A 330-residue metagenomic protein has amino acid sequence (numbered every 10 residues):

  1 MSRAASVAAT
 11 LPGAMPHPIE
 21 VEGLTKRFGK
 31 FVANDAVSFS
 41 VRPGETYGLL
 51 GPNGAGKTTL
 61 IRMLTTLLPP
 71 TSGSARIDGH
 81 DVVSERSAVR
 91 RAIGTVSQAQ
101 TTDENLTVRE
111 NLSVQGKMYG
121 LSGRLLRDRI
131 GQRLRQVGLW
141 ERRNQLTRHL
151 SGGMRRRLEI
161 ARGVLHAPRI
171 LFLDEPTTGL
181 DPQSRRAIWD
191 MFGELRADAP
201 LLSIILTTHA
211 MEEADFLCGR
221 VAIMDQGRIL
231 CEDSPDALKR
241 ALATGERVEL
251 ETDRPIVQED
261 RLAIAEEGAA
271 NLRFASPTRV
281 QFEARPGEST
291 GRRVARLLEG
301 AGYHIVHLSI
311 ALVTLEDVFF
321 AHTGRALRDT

Functional and structural regions predicted by a protein language model:
G73-D81, V89: Conserved ABC transporter NBD signature motif
N105, L146-G153: Conserved ABC ATPase signature
S113, K117, R124-R142: Conserved ABC ATPase "signature" region
A167: Conserved catalytic motifs of ABC-family nucleotide-binding domains
L171-D174: Catalytic Walker B motif of ABC-type/P-loop ATPase nucleotide-binding domains
M191-R285: ABC transporter nucleotide-binding domain
